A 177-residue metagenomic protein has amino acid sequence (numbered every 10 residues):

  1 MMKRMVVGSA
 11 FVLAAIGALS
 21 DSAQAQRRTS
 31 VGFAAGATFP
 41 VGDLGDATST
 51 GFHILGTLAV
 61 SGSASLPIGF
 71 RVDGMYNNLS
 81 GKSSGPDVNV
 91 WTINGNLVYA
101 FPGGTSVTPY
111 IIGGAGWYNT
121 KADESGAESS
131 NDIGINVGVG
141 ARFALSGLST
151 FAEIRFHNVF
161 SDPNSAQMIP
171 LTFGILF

Functional and structural regions predicted by a protein language model:
M1-R28: Cleavable N-terminal export/targeting peptides
D21-A23, T50, T150: Intrinsic low-complexity/disordered segments
Q26-F39, I111: Transmembrane beta-strand segments of Gram-negative outer membrane beta-barrel proteins
T38-L55, S130-N131: Surface-exposed strand-loop-strand hairpins of Gram-negative outer-membrane beta-barrel proteins
L44-A47, S161-A166: A short acidic/glycine-rich loop-to-helix N-cap element
F52-S125, D132-I135, F143-L148, E153-I154 (+1 more regions): Gram-negative (and chloroplast) outer-membrane scaffold detector with strong preference for beta-barrel transmembrane
R155-F160: A short, acidic, flexible beta-alpha connecting loop/helix-capping segment that sits on the rim of active
